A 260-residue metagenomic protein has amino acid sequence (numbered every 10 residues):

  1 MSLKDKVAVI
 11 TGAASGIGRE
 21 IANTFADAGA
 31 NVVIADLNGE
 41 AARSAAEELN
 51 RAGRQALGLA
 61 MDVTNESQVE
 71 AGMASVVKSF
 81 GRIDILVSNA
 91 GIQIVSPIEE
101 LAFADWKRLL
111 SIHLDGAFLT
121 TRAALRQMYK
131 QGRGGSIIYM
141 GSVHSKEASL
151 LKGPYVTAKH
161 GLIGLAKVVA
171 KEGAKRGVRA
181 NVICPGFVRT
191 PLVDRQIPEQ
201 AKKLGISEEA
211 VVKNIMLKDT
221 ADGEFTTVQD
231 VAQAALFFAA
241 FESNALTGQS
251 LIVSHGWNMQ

Functional and structural regions predicted by a protein language model:
S2-K4, E147, A235-L236, T247-Q260: Short C-terminal tail/terminal secondary-structure segment of NAD(P)H-dependent dehydrogenase/reductase domains
V87, A174, R179, L246-G248: Short, small/polar-rich loop/turn modules that mediate ligand/substrate recognition or access, typified
P97-I98, A102-L110, M216: Substrate-binding pocket helix/loop in short-chain dehydrogenase/reductase
T121, A158, A166: Active-site helix of classical SDR
R126, K171-K175, N244: Alpha-helical segment proximal to the catalytic Tyr-Lys
S142: Residue(s) in the substrate-gating loop at a strand-loop-helix junction that position the organic substrate next
V182, T190, I206-L246, H255: C-terminal helical subdomain
